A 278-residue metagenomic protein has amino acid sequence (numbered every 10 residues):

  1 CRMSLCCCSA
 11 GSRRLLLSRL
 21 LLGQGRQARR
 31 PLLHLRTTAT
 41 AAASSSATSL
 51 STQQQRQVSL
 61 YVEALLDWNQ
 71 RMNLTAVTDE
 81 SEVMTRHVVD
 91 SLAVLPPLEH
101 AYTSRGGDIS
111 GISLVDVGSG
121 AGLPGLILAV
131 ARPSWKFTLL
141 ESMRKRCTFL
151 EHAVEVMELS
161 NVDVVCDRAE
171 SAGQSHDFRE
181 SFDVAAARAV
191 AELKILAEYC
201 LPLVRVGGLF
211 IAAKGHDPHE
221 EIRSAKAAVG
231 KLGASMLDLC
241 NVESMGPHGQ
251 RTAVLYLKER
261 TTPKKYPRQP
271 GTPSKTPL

Functional and structural regions predicted by a protein language model:
C1, C6-C8: Cysteine-centered motifs
S4, R19-V115, K145-V162, Q269-P270: Class I SAM-dependent transferase core
C6, R223-L278: SAM/dcSAM-binding transferase cores
T78, C166-R168, D238-C240: Short loop/edge segments at beta-strand edges and connector loops that shape dinucleotide/nucleotide cofactor-binding
L92-A191, A197-E198: Conserved SAM/SAH cofactor-binding pocket of Class I
S142, V190, A213-D217, N241: Short strand-turn motif at the edge of the Rossmann-like AdoMet-binding core
R146-T148, P218, I222: Short alpha-helix immediately C-terminal to the canonical SAM-binding loop
K194-F210: A short glycine-rich, Lys/Arg-flanked "PGG" loop and its adjoining helix->strand segment in the class I
